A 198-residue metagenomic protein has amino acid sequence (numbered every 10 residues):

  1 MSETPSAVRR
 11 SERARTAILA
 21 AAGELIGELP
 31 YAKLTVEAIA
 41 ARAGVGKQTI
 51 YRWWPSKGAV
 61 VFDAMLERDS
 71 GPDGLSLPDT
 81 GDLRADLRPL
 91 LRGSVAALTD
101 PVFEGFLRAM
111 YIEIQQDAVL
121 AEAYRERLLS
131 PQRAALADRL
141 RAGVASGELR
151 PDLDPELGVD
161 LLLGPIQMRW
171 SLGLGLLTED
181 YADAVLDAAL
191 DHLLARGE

Functional and structural regions predicted by a protein language model:
M1-P5, A85, P89, S130 (+5 more regions): C-terminal peripheral helix-coil segments that are non-catalytic and often amphipathic
M1-R42, Q48, W53, A59: Basic, helix-initiating cap at the start of DNA-binding domains
S11, A121, R125-R133: Amphipathic, non-transmembrane alpha-helical scaffold segments
W53-W54, Y124, L128, L163 (+1 more regions): Tryptophan-centric aromatic hotspots in well-structured domains and transmembrane helices
A59-R68: Alpha-helical DNA-contacting segments of helix-turn-helix folds
A64-M65, L98-A123: Amphipathic alpha-helical segments used for helix-helix packing
D73-E104, G158: Hydrophobic alpha-helical connector segments
